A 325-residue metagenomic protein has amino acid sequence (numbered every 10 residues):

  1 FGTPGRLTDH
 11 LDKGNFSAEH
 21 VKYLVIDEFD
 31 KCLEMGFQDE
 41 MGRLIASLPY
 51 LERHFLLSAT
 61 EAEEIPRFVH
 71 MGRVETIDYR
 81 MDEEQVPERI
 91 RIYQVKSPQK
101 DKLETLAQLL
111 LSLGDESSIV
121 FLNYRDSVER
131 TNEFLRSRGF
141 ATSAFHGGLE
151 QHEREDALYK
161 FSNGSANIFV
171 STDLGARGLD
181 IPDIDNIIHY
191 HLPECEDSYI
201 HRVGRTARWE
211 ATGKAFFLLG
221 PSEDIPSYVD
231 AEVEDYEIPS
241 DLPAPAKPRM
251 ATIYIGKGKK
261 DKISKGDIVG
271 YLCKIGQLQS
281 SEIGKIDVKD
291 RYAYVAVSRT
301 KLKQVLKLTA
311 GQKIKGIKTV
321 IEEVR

Functional and structural regions predicted by a protein language model:
F1-L11, L158-R177: Conserved two-lobed SF2 helicase motor
P4, H20, D27-F29, D183 (+1 more regions): Walker B catalytic acidic pair
D9-H10, N15-E84, E223, Y228-A231: Post-DEXD/H (motif II) to motif III coupling segment of the RecA-like Helicase ATP-binding lobe
E88-R136: Conserved interdomain hinge at the start of the Helicase C-terminal
V128-F134, F140-T172: Conserved helicase ATPase core of P-loop NTP-dependent helicases/translocases
I168, C195-E237: Conserved segment of the helicase C-terminal RecA-like domain
I168, R177-L192, K214-L218: A short beta-strand element within the Helicase C-terminal
I238-R325: Non-catalytic terminal extensions of ATP-dependent helicases
